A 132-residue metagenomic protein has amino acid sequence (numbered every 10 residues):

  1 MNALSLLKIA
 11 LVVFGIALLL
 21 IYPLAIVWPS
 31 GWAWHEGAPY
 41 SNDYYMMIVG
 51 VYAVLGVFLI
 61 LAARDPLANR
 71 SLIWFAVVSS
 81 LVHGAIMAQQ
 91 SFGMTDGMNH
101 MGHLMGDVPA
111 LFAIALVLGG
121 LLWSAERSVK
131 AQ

Functional and structural regions predicted by a protein language model:
M1-G15: Cytosolic juxtamembrane helix and N-cap/initiation of the first transmembrane helix
I16-L24, S41-R64, F75-A88: Core segments of alpha-helical transmembrane spans in multipass integral membrane proteins
L20-W34: Short membrane-interface helical motifs at transmembrane helix boundaries in multi-pass membrane transporters
H35-Y44, G97-P109: Non-cytosolic membrane-interface motifs at loop->transmembrane helix junctions
I48-G50, V54, M105-A113: Membrane-embedded alpha-helical segments of multi-pass membrane proteins, especially the transmembrane helices
L67-S71, H100-M101: Membrane-helix interface segments
A85-G106, S124: Membrane-helix boundary connector in multi-pass membrane proteins
F112-Q132: Membrane-water interface at the C-terminal end of transmembrane alpha helices
